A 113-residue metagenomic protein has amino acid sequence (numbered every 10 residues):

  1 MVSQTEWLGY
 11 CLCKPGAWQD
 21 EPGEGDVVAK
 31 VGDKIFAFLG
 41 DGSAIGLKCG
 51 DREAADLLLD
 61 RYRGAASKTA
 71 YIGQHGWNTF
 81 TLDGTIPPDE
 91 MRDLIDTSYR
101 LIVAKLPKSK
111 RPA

Functional and structural regions predicted by a protein language model:
M1-A113: Charge-dense, helix-prone N-terminal extensions
